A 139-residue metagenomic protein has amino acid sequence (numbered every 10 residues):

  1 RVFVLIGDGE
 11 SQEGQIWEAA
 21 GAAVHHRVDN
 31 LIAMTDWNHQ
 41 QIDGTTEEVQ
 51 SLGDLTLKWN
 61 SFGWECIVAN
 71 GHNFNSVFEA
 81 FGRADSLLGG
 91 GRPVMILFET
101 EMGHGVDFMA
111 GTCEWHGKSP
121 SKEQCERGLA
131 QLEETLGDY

Functional and structural regions predicted by a protein language model:
R1-Y139: Glycine-rich ThDP/TPP pyrophosphate-binding loop and its adjacent helix/strand module within ThDP-dependent enzymes
